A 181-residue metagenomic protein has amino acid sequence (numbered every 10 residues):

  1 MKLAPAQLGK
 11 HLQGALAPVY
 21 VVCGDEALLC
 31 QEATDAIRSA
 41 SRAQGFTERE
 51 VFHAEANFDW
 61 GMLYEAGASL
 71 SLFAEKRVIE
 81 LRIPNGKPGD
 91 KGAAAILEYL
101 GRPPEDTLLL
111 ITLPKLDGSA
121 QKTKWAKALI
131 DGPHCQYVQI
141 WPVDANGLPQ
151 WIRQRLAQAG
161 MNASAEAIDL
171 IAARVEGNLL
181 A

Functional and structural regions predicted by a protein language model:
M1-A181: Conserved beta/loop motifs at nucleotide-recognition and modification sites
